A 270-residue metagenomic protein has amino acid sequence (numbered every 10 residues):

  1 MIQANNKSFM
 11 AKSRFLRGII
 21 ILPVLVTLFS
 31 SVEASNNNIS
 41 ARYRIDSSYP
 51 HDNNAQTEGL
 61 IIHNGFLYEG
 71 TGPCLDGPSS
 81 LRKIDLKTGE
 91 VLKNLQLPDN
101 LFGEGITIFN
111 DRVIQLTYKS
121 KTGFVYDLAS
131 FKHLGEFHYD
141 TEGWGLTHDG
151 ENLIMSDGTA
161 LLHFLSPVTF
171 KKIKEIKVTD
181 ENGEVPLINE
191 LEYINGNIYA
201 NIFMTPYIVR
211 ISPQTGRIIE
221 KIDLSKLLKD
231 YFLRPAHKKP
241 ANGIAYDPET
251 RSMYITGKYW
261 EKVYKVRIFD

Functional and structural regions predicted by a protein language model:
S35-N53, T88-E90: A short helix->beta-strand "capping" segment at the edge of beta-propeller domains
D46-P50, L92, Q96-D99, E175-E184 (+1 more regions): Surface-exposed loop and turn segments in beta-propeller and other repeat-based domains that flank or scaffold
D46-S80, L95-T107, G257-Y259: Beta-strand-rich domains and repeat architectures in extracellular enzymes and scaffolds, especially beta-propellers
N53-N64, D99-F109, Y139-G150, N182-G196 (+1 more regions): Beta-rich, blade/repeat-based domains predominating in secreted/periplasmic proteins but also intracellular
Y68-L75, V113-S120, M155-T159, A200-M204 (+1 more regions): Conserved beta-strand positions in repeat-built beta-propeller and related beta-rich domains
D85-G89, D127-F131, P167-F170, S212-G216 (+1 more regions): Short loop/turn segments that connect beta-strands within beta-propeller blades
T88-Y118, T122-V125, H133-G143: Blade-loop segments of beta-propeller domains
G123-E181: Hydrophobic, well-structured mid-protein blocks that either form specific transmembrane helices
